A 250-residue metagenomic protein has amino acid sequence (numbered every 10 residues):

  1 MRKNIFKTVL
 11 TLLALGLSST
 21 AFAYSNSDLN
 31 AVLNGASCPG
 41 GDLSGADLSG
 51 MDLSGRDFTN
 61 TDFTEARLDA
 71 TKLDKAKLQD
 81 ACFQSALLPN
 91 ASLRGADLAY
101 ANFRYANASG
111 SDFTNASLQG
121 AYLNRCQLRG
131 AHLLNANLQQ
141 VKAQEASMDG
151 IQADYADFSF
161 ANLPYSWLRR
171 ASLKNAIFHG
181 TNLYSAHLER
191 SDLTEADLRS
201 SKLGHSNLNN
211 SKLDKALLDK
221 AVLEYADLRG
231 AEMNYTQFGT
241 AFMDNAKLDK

Functional and structural regions predicted by a protein language model:
M1-V9: Bacterial N-terminal signal peptides that target proteins for export
L10-A14: Hydrophobic helical h-region of N-terminal Sec-dependent signal peptides in bacterial secretory/periplasmic proteins
S18-T20: N-terminal signal peptide c-region/cleavage motif recognized by signal peptidases
Y24-K250: Tandem repeat scaffolds
